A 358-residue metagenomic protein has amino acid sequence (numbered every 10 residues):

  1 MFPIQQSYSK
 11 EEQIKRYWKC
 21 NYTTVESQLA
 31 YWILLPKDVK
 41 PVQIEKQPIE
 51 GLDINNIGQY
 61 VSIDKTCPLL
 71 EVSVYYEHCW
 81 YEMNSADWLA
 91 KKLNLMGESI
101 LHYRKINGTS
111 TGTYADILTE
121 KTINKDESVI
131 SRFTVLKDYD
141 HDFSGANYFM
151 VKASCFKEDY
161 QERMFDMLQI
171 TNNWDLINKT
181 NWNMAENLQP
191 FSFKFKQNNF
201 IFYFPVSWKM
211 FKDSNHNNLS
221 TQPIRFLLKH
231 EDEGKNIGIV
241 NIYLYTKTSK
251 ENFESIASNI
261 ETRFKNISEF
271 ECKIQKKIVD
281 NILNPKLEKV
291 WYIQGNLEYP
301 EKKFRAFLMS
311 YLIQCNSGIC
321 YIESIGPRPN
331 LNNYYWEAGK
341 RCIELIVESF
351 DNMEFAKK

Functional and structural regions predicted by a protein language model:
M1-S131, L136-G238, Y245-F307, Y311-K358: N-terminal targeting sequences that direct proteins away from the cytosol to non-cytosolic compartments
